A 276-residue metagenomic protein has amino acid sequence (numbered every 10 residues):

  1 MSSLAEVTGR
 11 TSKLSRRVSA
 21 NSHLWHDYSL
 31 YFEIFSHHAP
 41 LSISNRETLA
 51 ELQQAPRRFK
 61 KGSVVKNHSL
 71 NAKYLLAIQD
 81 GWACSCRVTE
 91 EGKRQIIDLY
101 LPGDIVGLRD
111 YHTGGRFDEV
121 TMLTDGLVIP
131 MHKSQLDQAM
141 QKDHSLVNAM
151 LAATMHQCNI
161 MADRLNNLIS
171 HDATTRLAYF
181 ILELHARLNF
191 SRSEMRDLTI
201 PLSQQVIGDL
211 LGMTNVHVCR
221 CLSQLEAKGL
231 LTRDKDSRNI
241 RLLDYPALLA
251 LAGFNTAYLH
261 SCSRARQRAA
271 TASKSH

Functional and structural regions predicted by a protein language model:
S2-K61, I105-V106, D110-H112: Cyclic nucleotide-binding regulatory module and flanking cytosolic helices
P56-R58, L75, L99, P130 (+2 more regions): Short aromatic/basic micro-patch
S63-D125: Cyclic nucleotide-binding regulatory domains
D80, S134-Q135, H156, Q205 (+1 more regions): Alpha-helix/helix-capping structural signal
D98-D163: Cyclic-nucleotide recognition modules
Q141-G212, K228: Polybasic "coupling" helices that flank or enter modular domains
A186-H276: Phosphate-/nucleic-acid-contacting segments
